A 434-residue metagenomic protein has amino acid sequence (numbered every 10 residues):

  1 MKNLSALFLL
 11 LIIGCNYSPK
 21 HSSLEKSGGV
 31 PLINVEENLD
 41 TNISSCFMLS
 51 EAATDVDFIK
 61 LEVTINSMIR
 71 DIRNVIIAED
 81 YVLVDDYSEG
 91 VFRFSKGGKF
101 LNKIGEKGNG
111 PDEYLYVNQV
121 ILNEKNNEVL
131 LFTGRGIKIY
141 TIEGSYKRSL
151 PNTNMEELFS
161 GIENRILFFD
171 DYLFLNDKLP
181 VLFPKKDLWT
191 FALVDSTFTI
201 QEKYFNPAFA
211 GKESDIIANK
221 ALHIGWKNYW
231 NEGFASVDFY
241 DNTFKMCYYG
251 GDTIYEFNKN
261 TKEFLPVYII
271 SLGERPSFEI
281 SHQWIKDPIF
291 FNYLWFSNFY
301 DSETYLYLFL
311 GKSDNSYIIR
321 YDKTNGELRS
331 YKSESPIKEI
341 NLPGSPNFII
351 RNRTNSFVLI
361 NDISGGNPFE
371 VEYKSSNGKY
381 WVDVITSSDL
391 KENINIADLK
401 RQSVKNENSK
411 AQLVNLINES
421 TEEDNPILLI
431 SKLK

Functional and structural regions predicted by a protein language model:
M1-V35, V75, G97, E128 (+1 more regions): Bacterial Sec-dependent N-terminal signal peptides
K20-E62: Blade/loop signatures of beta-propeller domains
S45-S67, F92-E106, K138-N154, K185-K227 (+5 more regions): Surface-exposed loop/turn elements that mediate protein-protein interactions on large endomembrane-trafficking
E62-D71, K99-N126, G134, N154-E156: Blade-loop segments of beta-propeller domains
R73-I76, N118-K125, E163-D170, A218-N242 (+2 more regions): Structural signature of eukaryotic scaffold interfaces centered on beta-propeller domains
L131-F132, L182-D187, C247-Y249, K312-D314 (+1 more regions): Short, solvent-exposed loop/turn segments at conserved positions within beta-propeller repeat blades
